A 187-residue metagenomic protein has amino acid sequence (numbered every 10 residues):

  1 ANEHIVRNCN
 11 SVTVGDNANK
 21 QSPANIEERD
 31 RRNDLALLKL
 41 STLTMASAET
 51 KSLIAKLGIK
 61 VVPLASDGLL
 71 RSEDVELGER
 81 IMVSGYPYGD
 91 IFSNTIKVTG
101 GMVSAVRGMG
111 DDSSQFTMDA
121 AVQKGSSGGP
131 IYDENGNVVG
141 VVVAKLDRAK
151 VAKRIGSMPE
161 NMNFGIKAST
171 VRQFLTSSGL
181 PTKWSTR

Functional and structural regions predicted by a protein language model:
A1, A24, L38, G78 (+6 more regions): Terminal peptide-recognition signature
N2-E3, S11, L35, E76 (+2 more regions): N-terminal activation segment of mature serine protease catalytic domains
N2-M45, I81: Catalytic-histidine neighborhood of serine endopeptidases, predominantly the chymotrypsin-like S1/PA family
E3, D16-A18, K39-M45, S52-L57 (+3 more regions): A structural micro-motif recognizing beta-strand termini and the immediately following turn/loop segments
V6-C9, N19-S22, R31-L35, L57 (+6 more regions): Extracytoplasmic
P23-N25, T42-I59, Y86-N94, V138-R187: C-terminal cap/linker of serine protease catalytic domains
A48-E49, K60-S114, Q123-S126, V142-K153: Flexible, gly/ser-rich surface segments that form the specificity/activation loops bordering the active-site cleft
